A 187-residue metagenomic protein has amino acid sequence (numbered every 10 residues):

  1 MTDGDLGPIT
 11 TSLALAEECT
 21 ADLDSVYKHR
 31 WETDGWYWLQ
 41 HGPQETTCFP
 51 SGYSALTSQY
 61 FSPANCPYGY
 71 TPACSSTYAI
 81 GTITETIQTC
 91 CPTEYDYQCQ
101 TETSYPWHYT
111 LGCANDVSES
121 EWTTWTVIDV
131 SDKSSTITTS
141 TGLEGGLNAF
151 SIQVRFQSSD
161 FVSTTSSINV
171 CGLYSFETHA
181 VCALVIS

Functional and structural regions predicted by a protein language model:
M1-I186: Mature extracellular/extracytoplasmic regions of secreted and cell-surface glycoproteins
